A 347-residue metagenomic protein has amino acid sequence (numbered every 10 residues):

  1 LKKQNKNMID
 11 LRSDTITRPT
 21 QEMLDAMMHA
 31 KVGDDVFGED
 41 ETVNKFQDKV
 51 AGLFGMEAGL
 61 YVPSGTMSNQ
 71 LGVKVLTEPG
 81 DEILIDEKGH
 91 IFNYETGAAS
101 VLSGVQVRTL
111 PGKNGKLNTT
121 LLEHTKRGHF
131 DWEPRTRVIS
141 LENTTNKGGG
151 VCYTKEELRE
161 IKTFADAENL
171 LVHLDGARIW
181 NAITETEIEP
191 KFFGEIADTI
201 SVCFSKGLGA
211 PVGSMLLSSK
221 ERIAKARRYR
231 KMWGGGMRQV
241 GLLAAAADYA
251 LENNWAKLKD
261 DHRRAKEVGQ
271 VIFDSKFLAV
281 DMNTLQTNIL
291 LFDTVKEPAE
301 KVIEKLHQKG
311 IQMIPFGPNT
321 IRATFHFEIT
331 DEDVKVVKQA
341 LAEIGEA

Functional and structural regions predicted by a protein language model:
L1-Q4, A347: Low-complexity, intrinsically disordered short segments enriched for Gly/Pro and polybasic residues
K6-K296, E300-K309, M313-I329, D333-G345: Conserved PLP-enzyme active-site core in the AAT-like
